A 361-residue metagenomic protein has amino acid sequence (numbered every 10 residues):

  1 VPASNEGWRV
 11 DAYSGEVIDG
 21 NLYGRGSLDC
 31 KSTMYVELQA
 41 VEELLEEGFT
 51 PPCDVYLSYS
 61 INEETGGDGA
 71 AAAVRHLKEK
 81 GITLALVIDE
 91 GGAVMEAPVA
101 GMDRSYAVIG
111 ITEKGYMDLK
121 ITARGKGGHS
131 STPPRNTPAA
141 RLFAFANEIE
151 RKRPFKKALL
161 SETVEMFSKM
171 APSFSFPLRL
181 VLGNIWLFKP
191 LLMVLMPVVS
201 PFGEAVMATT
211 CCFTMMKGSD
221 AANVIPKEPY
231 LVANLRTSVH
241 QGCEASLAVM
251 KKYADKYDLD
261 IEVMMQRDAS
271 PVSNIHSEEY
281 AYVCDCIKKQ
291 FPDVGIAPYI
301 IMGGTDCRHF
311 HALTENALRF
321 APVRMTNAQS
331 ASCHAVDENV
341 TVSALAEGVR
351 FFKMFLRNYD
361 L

Functional and structural regions predicted by a protein language model:
V1-R25, E46-P51: Acidic/His- and Gly-rich active-site-bordering loop/insert found across diverse amide/peptide-bond hydrolases
S4, R9-D11, I18, T33-V36 (+3 more regions): Generic hydrophobic, aliphatic-rich segments that mediate packing or membrane embedding
W8-Y13, A73-R75, A139: Glycine-rich, phosphate-binding/catalytic loops in enzymes
S14, Y56, D118-K120: Residues embedded in well-ordered beta-strands
E16, G20-L22, L28, N62-E63 (+4 more regions): Short glycine- and Lys/Arg-enriched binding-loop motifs that mark or flank ligand-binding interfaces
L22, L28-V108: Acidic/histidine-rich catalytic neighborhood of metal-dependent amide-processing enzymes
G92-T112, Y116-K353, R357-L361: Metal-dependent amide/peptide-bond hydrolase catalytic core, centered on the "pita-bread" metallohydrolase fold
